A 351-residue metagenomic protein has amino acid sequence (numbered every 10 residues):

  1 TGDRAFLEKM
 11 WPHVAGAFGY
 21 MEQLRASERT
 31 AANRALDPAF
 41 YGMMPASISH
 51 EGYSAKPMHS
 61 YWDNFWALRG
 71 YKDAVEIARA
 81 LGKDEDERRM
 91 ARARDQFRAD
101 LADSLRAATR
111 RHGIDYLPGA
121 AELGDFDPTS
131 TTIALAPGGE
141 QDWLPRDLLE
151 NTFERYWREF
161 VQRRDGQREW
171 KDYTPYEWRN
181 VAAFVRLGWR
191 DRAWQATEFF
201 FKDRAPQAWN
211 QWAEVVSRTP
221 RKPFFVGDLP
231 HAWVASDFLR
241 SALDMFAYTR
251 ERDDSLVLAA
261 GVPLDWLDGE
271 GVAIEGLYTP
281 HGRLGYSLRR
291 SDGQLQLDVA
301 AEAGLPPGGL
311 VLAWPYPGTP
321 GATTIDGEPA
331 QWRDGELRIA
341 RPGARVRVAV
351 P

Functional and structural regions predicted by a protein language model:
G2-A5, K9, F40: Catalytic cores of extracellular degradative/oxidative enzymes
E8-A15, G19, M58, W62-F65 (+4 more regions): Active-site core of glycosidic bond-cleaving carbohydrate-active enzymes
E22, A26, R79, R106 (+2 more regions): Helix-capping and short linker residues that terminate individual alpha-solenoid repeat units
E22-D95: The feature captures the catalytic groove of carbohydrate-active enzymes
E22-F40, R106-T109, D142-R146, R250-D254: Proline-centered turn/helix-capping motifs that create local helix->coil transitions or kinks
D191-P351: Non-catalytic C-terminal accessory modules of carbohydrate-active enzymes
